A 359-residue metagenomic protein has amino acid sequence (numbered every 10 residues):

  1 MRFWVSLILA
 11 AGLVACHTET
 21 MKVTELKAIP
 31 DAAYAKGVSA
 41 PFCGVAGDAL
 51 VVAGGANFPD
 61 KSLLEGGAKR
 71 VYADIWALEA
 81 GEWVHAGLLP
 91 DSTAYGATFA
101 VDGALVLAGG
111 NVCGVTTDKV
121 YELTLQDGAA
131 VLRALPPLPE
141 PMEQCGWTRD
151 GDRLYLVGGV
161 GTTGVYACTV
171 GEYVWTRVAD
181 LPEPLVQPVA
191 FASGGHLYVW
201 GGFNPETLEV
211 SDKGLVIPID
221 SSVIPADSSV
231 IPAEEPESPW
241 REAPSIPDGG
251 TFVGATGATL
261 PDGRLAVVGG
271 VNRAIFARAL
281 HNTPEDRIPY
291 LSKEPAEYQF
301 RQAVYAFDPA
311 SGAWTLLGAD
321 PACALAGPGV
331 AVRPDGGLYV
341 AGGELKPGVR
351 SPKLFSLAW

Functional and structural regions predicted by a protein language model:
M1-L7: Sec-dependent signal peptide recognition, specifically the positively charged N-region followed immediately by
V14-A15: C-terminal motif of bacterial Sec signal peptides marking the signal peptidase cleavage site
E19-W359: Kelch-like beta-propeller repeat domains
